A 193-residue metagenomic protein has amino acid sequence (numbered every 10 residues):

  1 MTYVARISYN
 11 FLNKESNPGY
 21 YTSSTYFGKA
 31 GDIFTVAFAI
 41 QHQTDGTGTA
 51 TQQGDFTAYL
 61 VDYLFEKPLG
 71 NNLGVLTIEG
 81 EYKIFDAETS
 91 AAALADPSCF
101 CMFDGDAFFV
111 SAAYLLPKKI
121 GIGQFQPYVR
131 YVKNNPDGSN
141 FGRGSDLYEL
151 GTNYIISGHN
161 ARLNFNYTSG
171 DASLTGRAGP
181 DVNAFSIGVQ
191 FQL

Functional and structural regions predicted by a protein language model:
T2-V4, A58-L60, A107-F109, L147-E149 (+1 more regions): Short hydrophobic/aromatic beta-strand or adjacent loop that forms the aromatic wall/cage of a ligand/substrate-binding
Y3-K14, D181-L193: Outer-membrane beta-barrel "beta-signal"
Y9-L12, S16-D137, D146: Detector for outer-membrane/organellar transmembrane beta-barrel domains, recognizing the amphipathic beta-strand
T77-E79, Q126-R130, N153, A161-T168: Conserved active-site loop/cleft motifs that coordinate metal ions or position small ligands
S90-L94, F141, T175-R177: Outer-membrane beta-barrel and related beta-rich outer-membrane complex signature in Gram-negative bacteria
G144-G158: C-terminal structured "cap/appendage" subdomains that terminate the fold
S157-I187, Q192: Predominantly the C-terminal beta-signal and adjacent terminal strand-loop region of outer-membrane beta-barrel
